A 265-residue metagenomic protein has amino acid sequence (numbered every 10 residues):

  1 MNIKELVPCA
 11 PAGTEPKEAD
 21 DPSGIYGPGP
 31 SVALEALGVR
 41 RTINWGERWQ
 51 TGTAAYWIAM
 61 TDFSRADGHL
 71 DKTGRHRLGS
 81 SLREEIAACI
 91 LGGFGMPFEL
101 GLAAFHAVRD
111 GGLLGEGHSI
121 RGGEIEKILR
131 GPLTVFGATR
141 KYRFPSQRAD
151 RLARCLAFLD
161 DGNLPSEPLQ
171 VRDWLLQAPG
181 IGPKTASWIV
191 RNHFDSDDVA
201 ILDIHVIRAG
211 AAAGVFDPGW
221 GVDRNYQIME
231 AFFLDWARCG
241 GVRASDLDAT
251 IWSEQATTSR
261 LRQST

Functional and structural regions predicted by a protein language model:
M1-T73, S80, S146-A157, E167-R172 (+2 more regions): C-terminal accessory module of base-excision DNA glycosylases/AP lyases that mediates lesion recognition and DNA
F63-G111: DNA-contacting interfaces and partner/effector-binding or oligomerization modules in DNA-centric proteins
A87-G92, F105-R109, L152-D160, L234 (+1 more regions): Short, amphipathic alpha-helical segments that act as regulatory/interfacial helices in nucleotide-processing proteins
G93-E99, G112-L113, D160, D197 (+2 more regions): Short alpha-helix boundary/capping elements
E99, L113-G117, L164, G241-S245 (+1 more regions): Residue-level signal for secondary-structure boundary elements
A107-V108, E124-I125, Y226-Q227, S253: Short secondary-structure capping/turn micro-motifs that flank functional sites
R109-P179: Alpha-helical ds-nucleic-acid-binding substructure associated with the helix-hairpin-helix region of base-excision DNA
